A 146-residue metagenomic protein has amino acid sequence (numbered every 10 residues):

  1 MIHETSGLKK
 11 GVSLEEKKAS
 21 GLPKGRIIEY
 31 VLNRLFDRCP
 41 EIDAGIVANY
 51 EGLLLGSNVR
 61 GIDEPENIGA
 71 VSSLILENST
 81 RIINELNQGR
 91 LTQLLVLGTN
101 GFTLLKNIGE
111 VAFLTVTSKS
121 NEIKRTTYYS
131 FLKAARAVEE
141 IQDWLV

Functional and structural regions predicted by a protein language model:
I2-I42, L53-V146: Acidic, low-complexity cytosolic segments
N49: Short, acidic, Ser/Thr-enriched surface-loop or helix-capping motifs
